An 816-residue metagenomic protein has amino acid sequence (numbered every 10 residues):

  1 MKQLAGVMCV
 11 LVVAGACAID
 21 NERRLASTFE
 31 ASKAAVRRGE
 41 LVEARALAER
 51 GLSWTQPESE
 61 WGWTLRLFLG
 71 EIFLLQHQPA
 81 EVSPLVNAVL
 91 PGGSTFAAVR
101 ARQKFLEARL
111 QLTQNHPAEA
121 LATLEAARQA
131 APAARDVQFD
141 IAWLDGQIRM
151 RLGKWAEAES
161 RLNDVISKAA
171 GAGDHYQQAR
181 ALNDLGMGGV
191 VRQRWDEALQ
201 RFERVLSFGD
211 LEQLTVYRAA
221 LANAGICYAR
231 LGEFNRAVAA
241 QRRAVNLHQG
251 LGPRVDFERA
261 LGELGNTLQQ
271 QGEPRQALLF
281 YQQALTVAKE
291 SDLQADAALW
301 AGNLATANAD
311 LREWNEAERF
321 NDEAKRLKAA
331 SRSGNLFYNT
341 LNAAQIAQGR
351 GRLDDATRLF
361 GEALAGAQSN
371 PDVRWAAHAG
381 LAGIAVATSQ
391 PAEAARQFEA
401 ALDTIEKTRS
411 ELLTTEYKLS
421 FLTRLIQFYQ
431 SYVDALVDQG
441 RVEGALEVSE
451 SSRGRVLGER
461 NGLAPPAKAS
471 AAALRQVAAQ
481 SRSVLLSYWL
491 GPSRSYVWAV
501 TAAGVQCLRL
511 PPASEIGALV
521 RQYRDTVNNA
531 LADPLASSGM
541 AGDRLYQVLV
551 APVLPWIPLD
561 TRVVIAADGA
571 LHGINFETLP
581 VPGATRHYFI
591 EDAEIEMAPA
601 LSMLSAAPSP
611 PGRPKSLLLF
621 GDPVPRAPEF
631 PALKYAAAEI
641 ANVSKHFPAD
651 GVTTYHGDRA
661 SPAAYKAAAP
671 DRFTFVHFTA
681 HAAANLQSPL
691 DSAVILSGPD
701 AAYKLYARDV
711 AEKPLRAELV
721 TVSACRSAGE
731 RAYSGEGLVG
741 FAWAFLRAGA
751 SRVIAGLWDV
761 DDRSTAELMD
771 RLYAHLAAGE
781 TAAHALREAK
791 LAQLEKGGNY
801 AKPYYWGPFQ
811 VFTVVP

Functional and structural regions predicted by a protein language model:
C17-E71, L75-H77, A98-R102: N-terminal leader/linker segments that initiate helical-solenoid repeat arrays
C17-I19, L52-E58, L90-F96, R128-A133 (+6 more regions): Solenoid-like repeat scaffolds
E22-R23, E60-G62, A98, D136 (+8 more regions): Residue signature of alpha-solenoid helical repeat architecture, marking inter-repeat boundaries and helix-start
R66-F73, K104-Q111, T123, I141-L152 (+18 more regions): TPR/Sel1-like alpha-solenoid repeat signature
R242, N246-Q249, V255, G262-G539 (+8 more regions): Alpha-helical solenoid repeat scaffolds used for protein-protein interaction
E443, L463-A464, K468-P816: Catalytic cores of enzymes
